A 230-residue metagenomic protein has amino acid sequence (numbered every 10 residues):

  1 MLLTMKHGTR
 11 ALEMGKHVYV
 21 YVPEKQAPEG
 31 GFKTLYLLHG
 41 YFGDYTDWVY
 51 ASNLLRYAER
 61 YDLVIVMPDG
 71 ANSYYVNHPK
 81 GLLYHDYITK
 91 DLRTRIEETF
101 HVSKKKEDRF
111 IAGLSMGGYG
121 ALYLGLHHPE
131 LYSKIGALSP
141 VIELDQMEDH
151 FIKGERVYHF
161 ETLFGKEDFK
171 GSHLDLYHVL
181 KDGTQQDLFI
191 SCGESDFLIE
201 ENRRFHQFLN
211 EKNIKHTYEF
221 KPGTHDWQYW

Functional and structural regions predicted by a protein language model:
M1-W230: Non-catalytic cap/lid and distal C-terminal segments of serine-dependent acyl enzymes
